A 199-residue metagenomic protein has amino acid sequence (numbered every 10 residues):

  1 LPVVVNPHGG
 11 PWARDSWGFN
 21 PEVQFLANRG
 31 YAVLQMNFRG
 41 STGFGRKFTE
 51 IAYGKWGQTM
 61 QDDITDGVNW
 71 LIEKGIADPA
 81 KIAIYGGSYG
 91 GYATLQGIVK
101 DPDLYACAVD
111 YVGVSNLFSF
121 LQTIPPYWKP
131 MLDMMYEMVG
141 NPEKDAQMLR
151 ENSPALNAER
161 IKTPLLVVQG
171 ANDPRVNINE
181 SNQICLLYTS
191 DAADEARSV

Functional and structural regions predicted by a protein language model:
L1-G9: Short beta-strand element of the alpha/beta-hydrolase
G9-P11, Y89-G90: Acidic helix/loop microenvironments that form the catalytic cleft of cell-wall polysaccharide enzymes
P11, G18, G40: Active-site donor-sugar recognition loop in glycosyltransferases
P11-A13, V33: Serine-hydrolase catalytic-loop signature spanning alpha/beta hydrolases and amidase-signature enzymes
A13-R14, N116: Short beta->alpha connector loops of Rossmann-like oxidoreductase domains
D15-S16, N177: Alpha-helix N-cap/helix-start motif
G18-Q35: Short amphipathic alpha-helix adjacent to the substrate-entry channel of hydrolases
Q35-S190, R197-S198: Active-site-proximal cap/loop segments of hydrolase catalytic domains
